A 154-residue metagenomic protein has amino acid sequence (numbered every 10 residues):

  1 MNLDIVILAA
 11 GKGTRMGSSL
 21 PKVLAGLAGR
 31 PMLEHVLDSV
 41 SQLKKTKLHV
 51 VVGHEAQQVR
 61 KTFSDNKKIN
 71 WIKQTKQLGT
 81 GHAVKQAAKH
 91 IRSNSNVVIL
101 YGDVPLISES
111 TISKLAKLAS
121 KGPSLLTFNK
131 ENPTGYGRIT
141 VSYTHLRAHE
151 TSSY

Functional and structural regions predicted by a protein language model:
M1-S18: N-terminal nucleotide-binding beta1-loop-alpha1 segment
I5-I7, H49-V50, I99, L125-L126: Structural beta-sheet core signal
G11, D103, N129: Active-site glycine-centered loops adjacent to acidic/histidine catalytic or metal-binding residues that shape
L20-G26: Short glycine-enriched, charge-decorated loop/helix-capping segments at active-site entrances that position
R30-K117: Conserved N-terminal catalytic core of the sugar/cofactor nucleotidyltransferase
T111-E131: Conserved donor-nucleotide/metal-binding helix-loop-beta segment in metal-dependent transferases, i.e., the alpha-helix
P133-R138: Glycine-rich phosphate-binding loop of ATP-grasp-fold ATP-dependent ligases
T144-T151: Conserved small/polar residues in nucleotide/adenosyl-binding loops
